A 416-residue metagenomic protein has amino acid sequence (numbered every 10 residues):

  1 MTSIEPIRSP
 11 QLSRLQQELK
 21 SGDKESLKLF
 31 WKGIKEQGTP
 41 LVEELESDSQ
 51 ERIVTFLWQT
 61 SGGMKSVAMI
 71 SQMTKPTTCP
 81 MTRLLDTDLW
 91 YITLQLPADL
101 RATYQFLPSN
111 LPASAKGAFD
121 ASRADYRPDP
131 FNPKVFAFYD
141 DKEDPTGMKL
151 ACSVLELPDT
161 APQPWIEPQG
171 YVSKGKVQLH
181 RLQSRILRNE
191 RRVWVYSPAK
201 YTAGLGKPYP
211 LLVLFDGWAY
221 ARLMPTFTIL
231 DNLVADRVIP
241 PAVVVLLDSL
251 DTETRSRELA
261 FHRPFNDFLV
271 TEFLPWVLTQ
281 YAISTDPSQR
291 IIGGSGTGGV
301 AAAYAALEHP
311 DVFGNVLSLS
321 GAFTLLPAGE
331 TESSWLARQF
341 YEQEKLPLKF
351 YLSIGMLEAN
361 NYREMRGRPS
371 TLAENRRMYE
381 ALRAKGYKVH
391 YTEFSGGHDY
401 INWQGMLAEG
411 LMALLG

Functional and structural regions predicted by a protein language model:
T2-T78, L84-G416: Non-catalytic cap/lid and distal C-terminal segments of serine-dependent acyl enzymes
